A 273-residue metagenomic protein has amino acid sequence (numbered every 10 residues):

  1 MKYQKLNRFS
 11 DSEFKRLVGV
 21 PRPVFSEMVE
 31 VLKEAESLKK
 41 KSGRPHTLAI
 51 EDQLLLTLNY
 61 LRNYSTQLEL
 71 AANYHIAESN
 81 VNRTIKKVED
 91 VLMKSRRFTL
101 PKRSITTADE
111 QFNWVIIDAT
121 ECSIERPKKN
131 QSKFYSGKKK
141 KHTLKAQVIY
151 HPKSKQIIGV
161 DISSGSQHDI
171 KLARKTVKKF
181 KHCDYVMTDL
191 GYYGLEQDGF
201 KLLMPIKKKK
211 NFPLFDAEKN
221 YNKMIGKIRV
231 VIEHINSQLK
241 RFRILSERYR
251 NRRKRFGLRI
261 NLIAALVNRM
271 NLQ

Functional and structural regions predicted by a protein language model:
M1-S42: Charged, often Cys/His-bearing segments associated with DNA-binding zinc-finger transcription factors
K2-K5, S10-E13, R44, Q131 (+3 more regions): Glycine-rich, flexible loop/turn motifs
L17-G19, P45-L48, N59: Short secondary-structure boundary/capping segments within folded domains
L32, Y60, I206-K208: Short, small-residue-rich loop/turn micro-motifs
K40-H46, Y249: A short glycine/serine-rich beta->alpha loop
A49-N63: Short, amphipathic alpha-helical "recognition" segments used to contact nucleic acids or chromatin
I50, Y64, E69-Q273: Short, well-ordered secondary-structure "scaffold" segments embedded in the functional core of diverse domains
